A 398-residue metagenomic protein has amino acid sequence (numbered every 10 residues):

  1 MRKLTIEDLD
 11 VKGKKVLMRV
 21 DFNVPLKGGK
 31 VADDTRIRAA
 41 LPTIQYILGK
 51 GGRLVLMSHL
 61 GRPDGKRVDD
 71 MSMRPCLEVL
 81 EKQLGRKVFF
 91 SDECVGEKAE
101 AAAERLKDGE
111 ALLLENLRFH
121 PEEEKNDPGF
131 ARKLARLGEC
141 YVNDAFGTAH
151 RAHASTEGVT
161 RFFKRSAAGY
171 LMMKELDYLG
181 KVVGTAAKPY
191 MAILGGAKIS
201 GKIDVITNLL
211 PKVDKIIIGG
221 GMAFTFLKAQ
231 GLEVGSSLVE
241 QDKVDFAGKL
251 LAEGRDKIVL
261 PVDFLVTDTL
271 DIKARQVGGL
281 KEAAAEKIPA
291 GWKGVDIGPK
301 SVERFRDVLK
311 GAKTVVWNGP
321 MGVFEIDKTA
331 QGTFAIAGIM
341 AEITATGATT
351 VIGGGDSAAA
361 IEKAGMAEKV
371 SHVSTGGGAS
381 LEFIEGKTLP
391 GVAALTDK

Functional and structural regions predicted by a protein language model:
M1-K398: Active-site loop-to-helix "anion-binding N-cap" substructures in soluble metabolic enzymes
